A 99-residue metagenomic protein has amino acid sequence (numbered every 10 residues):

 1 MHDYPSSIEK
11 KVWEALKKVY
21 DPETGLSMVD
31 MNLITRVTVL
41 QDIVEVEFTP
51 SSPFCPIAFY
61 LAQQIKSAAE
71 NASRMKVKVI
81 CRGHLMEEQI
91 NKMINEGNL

Functional and structural regions predicted by a protein language model:
M1-L99: Domain-level signature for proteins that mediate thiol-based redox and metal-cofactor handling
